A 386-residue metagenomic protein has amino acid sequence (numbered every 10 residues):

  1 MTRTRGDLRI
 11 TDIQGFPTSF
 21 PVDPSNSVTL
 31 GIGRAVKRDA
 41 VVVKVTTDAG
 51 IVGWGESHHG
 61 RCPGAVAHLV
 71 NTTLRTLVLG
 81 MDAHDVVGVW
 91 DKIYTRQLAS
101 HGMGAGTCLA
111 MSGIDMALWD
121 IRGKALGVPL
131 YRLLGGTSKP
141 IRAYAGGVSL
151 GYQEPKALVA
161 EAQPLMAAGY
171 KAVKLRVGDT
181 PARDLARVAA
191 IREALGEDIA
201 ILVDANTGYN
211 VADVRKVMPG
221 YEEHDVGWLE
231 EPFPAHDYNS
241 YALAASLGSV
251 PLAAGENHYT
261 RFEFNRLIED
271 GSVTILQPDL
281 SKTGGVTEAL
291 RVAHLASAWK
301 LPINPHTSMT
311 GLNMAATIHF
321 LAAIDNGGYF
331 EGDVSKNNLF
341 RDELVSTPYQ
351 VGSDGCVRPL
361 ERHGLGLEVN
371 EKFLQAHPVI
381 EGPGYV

Functional and structural regions predicted by a protein language model:
R3-T11, G15-V22, A40, I114 (+2 more regions): Flexible C-terminal active-site loop/helix
I10, G50, L74, I114 (+8 more regions): Conserved, mostly hydrophobic/aromatic
D12-Q14, T46-A125: Metal- or metallocofactor-binding catalytic centers and their adjacent structured scaffolds across diverse enzyme
V22-T29: Short Pro/Gly-enriched beta-strand edge/turn motifs at strand-loop
G31-V36, L339: Short Gly/Pro-enriched turn/cap motifs at secondary-structure boundaries
G53, A143-G146, K171-L175, I201-A205 (+5 more regions): Hydrophobic faces of well-ordered beta-strands that scaffold small-molecule active sites in alpha/beta enzyme cores
R132, K139-G248: Metal-dependent enolase-superfamily TIM-barrel catalytic cores that perform enediolate-based chemistry
P219, D225, H236-C356: Shared catalytic-loop signature of beta/alpha-barrel
